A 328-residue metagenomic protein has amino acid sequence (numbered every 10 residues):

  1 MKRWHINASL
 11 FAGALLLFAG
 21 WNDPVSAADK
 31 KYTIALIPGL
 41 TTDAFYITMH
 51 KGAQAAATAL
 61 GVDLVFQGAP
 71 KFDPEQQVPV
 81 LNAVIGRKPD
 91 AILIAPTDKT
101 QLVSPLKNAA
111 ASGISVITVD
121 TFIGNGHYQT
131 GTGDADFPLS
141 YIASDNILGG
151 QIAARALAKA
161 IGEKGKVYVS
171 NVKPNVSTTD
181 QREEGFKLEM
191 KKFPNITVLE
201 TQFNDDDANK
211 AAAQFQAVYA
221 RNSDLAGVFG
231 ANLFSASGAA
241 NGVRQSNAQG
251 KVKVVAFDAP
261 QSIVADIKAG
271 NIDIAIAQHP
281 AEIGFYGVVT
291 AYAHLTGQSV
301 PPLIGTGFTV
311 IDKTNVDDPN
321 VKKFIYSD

Functional and structural regions predicted by a protein language model:
M1-F11: Bacterial N-terminal signal peptides that target proteins for export
M1-R3, A19-A28: Basic/polar N-terminal segments that are highly enriched at the extreme N-terminus, encompassing both cleavable
S9-G20: Bacterial N-terminal signal peptides
S26-D328: A residue-level marker of the well-folded mature domains of exported/periplasmic proteins
